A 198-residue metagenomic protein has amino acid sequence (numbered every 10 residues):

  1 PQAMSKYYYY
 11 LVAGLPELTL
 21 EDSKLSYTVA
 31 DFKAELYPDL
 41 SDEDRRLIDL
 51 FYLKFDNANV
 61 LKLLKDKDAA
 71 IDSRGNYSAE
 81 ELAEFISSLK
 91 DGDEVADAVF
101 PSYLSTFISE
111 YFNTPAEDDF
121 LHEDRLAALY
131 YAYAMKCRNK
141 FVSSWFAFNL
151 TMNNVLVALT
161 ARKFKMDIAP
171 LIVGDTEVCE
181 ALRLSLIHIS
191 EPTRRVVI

Functional and structural regions predicted by a protein language model:
P1-A3: Short, Lys/Arg-enriched N-terminal segments with co-localized hydrophobic residues within the first ~10-30 amino acids
S5-Y9, P16-D91: An N-terminal, globular interaction/scaffold subdomain
A13, E17, A147-F148, G174: Generic structural "secondary-structure junction" signal
F32, L53, D72, T151 (+3 more regions): Short, surface-exposed, charged/polar-biased interaction segments
L63-I168: Internal, hydrophobic cores of structured domains that mediate oligomerization or house catalytic pockets within large
L171-S185: Short amphipathic alpha-helical linker/capping segments at the junctions of internal repeats and modular domains
I187-I198: Single conserved hydrophobic/aromatic residue that forms the stacking wall/gate of nucleotide- or nucleobase-binding
